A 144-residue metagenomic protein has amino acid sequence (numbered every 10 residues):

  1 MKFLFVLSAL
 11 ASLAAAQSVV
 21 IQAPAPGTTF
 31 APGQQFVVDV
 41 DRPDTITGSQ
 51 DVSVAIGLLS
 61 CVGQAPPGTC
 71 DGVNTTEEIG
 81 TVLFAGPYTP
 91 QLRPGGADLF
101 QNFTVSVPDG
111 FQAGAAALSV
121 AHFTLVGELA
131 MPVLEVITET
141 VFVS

Functional and structural regions predicted by a protein language model:
M1-V20: Fungal secretory targeting signals
A15-D41: N-terminal edge beta-strand
Q17, T47-S49, F111-A113: A cross-taxa feature marking solvent-exposed loop/turn segments within ectodomains of secreted and single-pass membrane
S18, D51-S53, T138: Exposed beta-strand and adjacent loop surfaces of beta-rich binding modules that mediate intermolecular recognition
I21-P26, A85-P90, N102-S106, I137: Short structured motifs
Q35, P43-L92, A121-H122, V133-L134: Contiguous segments within soluble domain cores/interaction surfaces
L99-E139: Internal, hydrophobic beta-strand segments that form the core of beta-sheet-rich folds
V141-V143: Interdomain boundary/hinge segments at the C-termini of tandem beta-sandwich modules
